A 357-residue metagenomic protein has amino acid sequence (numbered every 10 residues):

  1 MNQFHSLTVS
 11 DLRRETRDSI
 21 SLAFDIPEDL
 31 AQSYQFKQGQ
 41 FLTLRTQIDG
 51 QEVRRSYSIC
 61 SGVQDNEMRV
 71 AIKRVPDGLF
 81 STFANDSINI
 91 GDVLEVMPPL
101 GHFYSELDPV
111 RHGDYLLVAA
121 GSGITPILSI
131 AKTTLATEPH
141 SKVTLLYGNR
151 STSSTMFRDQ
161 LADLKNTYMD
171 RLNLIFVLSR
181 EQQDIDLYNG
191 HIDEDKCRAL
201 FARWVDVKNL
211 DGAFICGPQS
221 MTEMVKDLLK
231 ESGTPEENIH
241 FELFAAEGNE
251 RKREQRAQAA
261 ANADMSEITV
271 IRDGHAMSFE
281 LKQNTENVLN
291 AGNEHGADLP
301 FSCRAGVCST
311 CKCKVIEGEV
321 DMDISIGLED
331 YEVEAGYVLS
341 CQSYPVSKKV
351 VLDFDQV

Functional and structural regions predicted by a protein language model:
N2-V93, M97, V110-G113, N149-T152 (+1 more regions): Ferredoxin-reductase
Q3-T8, N262-I268: Short structural boundary motif marking the start of a folded domain
Q47, P99-L100, I316, D355: Short, surface-exposed secondary-structure boundary micro-motifs
V63-N66, D108-R111, P345-F354: Ligand-binding loop in jelly-roll beta-barrel domains
F83-A261, E267-T269, A276: FNR/FR-type flavoprotein reductase catalytic core
A263-P300, R304: C-terminal accessory/binding modules appended to enzymatic or scaffolding proteins
N293-H295, T310-V357: Iron-sulfur (Fe-S) cluster-binding segments and ferredoxin-like electron-carrier domains, especially [2Fe-2S]
